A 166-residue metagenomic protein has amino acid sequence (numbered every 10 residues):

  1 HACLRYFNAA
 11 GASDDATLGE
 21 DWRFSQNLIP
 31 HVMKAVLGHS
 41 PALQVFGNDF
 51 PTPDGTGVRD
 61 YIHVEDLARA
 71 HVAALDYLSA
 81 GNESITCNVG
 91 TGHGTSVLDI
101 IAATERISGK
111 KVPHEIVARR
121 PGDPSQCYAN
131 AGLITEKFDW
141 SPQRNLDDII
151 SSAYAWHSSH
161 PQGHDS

Functional and structural regions predicted by a protein language model:
H1, A12-D15, E83, T95-V97: A generic short-segment signal for beta-strand/edge and adjacent turn/coil regions
H1-A12, A42-F46: Conserved beta-loop-beta element that borders a ligand/cofactor-binding pocket
G11-S13, D76-Y77: Short regulatory "switch" loops immediately downstream of catalytic or recognition motifs within protein catalytic
D14-S25, K34-A35: Hydrophobic, Gly/Ser/Ala-rich alpha-helical and linker tracts in large acyl-processing enzymes of secondary/lipid
N27-S166: C-terminal substrate-binding subdomain of Rossmann-fold SDR/epimerase-dehydratase oxidoreductases
